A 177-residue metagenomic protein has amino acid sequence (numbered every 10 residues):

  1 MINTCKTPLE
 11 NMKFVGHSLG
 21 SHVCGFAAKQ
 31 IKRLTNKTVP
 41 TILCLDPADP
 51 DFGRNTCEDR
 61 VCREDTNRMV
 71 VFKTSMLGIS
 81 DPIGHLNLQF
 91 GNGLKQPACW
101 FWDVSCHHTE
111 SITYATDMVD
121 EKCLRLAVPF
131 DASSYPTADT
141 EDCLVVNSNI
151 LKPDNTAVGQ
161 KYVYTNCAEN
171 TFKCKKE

Functional and structural regions predicted by a protein language model:
M1-W100, S111-A115, S133-V145, N149-N155 (+1 more regions): Serine-dependent carboxylesterase/thioesterase catalytic core of lipase-like alpha/beta-hydrolase/SGNH enzymes
F101-S105: Hydrophobic alpha-helical scaffolding
C106-R125: Non-catalytic, well-ordered alpha-helical segments in soluble enzyme domains
C123-S134: Active-site and glycan-interaction determinants of carbohydrate-active enzymes
F130, I150, C174: Cys/His-rich zinc-coordinating "finger/knuckle" motifs
Q160: Helicase-core coupling region on the C-terminal RecA-like lobe
N166-E177: Terminal low-complexity/disordered tails
